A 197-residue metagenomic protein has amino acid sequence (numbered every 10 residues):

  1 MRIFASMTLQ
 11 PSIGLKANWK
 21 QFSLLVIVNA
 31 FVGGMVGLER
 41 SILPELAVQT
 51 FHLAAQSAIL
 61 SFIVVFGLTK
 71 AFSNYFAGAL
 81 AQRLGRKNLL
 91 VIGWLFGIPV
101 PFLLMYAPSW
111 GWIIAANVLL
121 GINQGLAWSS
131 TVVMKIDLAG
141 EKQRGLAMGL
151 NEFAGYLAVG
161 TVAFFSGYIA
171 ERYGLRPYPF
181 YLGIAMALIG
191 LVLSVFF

Functional and structural regions predicted by a protein language model:
P11, L15-G67: Helix-loop boundary and gating motifs at the non-cytosolic
L25, G111-N117: Short hydrophobic/alpha-helical segments at membrane-entry points of transmembrane helices in Major Facilitator
F66-Y75, V159-G160: Residue-level signature of mid-helix packing/kink "hotspots" within the transmembrane helices of 12-pass Major
S73-G85, A170: Helix-to-loop junctions at the C-terminal end of transmembrane segments in multipass secondary transporters
L95-P108: C-terminal ends and interior cores of transmembrane alpha-helices in multi-pass membrane transporters/permeases
A116-G155: Cytoplasmic helix-loop-helix junction between adjacent transmembrane helices in 12-TM secondary transporters
Y178-V195: Symmetry-related core transmembrane helices of the 12-TM Major Facilitator Superfamily/SLC fold
